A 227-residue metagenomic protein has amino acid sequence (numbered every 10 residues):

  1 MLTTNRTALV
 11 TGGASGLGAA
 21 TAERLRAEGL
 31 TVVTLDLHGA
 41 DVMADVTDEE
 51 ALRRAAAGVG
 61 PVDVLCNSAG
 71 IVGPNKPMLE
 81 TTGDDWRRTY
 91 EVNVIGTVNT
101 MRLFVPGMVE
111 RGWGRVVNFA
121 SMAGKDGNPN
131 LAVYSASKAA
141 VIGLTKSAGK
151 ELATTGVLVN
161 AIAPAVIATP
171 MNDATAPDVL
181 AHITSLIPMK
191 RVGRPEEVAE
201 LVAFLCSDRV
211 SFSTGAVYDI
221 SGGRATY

Functional and structural regions predicted by a protein language model:
N75, D126, L186, A203 (+1 more regions): Short C-terminal tail/terminal secondary-structure segment of NAD(P)H-dependent dehydrogenase/reductase domains
K76-M78, D85-R87, I183: Substrate-binding pocket helix/loop in short-chain dehydrogenase/reductase
L79, D126-A132, T154-T155, K190 (+1 more regions): Active-site loop immediately N-terminal to the catalytic Tyr-X3-Lys motif of short-chain dehydrogenase/reductase
M101, S137, T145: Active-site helix of classical SDR
P106, K150-T154: Alpha-helical segment proximal to the catalytic Tyr-Lys
S121: Residue(s) in the substrate-gating loop at a strand-loop-helix junction that position the organic substrate next
A153, L158, S213-G215: Short, small/polar-rich loop/turn modules that mediate ligand/substrate recognition or access, typified
